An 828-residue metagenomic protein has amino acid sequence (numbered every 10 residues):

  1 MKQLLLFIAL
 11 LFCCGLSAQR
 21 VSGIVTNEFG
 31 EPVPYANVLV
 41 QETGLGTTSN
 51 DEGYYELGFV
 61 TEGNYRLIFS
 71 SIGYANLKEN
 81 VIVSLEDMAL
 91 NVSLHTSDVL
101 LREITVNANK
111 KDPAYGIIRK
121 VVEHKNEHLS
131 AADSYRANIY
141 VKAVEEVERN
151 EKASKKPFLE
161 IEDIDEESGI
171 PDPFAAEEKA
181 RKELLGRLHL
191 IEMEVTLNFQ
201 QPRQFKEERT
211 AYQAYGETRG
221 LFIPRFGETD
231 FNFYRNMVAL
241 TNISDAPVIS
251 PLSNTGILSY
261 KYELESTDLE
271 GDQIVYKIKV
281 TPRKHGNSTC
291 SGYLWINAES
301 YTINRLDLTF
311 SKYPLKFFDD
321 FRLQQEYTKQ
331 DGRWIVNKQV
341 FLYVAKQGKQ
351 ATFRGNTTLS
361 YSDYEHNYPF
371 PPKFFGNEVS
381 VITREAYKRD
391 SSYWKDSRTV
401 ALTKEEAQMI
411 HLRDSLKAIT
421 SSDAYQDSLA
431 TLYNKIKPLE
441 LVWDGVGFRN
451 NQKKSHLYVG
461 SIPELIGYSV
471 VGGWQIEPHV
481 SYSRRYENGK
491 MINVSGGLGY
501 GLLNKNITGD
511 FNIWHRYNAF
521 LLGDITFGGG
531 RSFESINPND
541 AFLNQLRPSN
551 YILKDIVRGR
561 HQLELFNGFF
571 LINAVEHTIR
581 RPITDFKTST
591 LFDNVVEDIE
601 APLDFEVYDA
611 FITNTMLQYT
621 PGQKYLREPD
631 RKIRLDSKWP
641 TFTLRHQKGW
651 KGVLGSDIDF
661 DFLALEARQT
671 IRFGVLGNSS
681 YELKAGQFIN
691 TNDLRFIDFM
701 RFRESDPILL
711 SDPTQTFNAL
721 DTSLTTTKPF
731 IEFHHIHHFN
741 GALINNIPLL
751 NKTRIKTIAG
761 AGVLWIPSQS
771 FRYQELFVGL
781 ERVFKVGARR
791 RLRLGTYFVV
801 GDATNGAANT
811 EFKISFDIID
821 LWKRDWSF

Functional and structural regions predicted by a protein language model:
Q19-V33: Structural motif
E31-P34, E56-N64: Short Pro-Gly-centered beta-turn/loop motif in secreted/extracellular proteins
N37, S70-I72, M88-S130, K142: Short, acidic, small-residue-rich periplasmic hinge/interaction motif at the N-terminus of Gram-negative outer-membrane
V40-E42, I68-E79: A short, solvent-exposed loop/turn motif at the edges and junctions of modular extracellular/periplasmic domains
T43-Y54: Short, acidic Ser/Thr/Gly-rich low-complexity loop/linker segments typical of extracellular and cell-surface proteins
T47-T48, Y74-L90: Structured interaction patches on ligand/partner-binding surfaces of diverse proteins
N109-V275, T281-T289, K349, G355-G467 (+6 more regions): Structured extracytoplasmic
N242, G376-F828: Exposed, low-structure sequence patches enriched in small/polar residues
